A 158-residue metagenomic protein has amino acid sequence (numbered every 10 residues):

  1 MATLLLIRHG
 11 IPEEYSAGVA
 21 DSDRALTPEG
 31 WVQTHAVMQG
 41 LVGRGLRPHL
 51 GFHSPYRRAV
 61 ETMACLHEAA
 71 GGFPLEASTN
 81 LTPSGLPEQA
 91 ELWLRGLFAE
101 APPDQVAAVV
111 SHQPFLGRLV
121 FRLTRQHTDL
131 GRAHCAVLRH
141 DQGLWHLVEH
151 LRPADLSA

Functional and structural regions predicted by a protein language model:
A2-L81, G85-E88, D129-L130: Active-site-proximal alpha-helix that buttresses catalytic centers in soluble enzyme cores
G10-I11, R57, L81, Q113-F115 (+2 more regions): Short, flexible active-site-adjacent loop segments at beta-strand->alpha-helix junctions, enriched in small/polar
H35-V42, E91-A99, V120: Generic structural signal for well-ordered alpha-helical scaffold segments
G43, E68, G96-P103, H140: Secondary-structure boundary motif
N80, G85-A107: Internal catalytic or translocation cores that form aromatic/hydrophobic pockets or channels for amphipathic metabolites
L97-A133: Non-DNA-binding regulatory cores of transcription-related proteins, predominantly C-terminal effector-binding
T124-S157: Domain-level recognition of soluble alpha/beta enzyme cores, biased toward histidine phosphatases/phosphomutases
